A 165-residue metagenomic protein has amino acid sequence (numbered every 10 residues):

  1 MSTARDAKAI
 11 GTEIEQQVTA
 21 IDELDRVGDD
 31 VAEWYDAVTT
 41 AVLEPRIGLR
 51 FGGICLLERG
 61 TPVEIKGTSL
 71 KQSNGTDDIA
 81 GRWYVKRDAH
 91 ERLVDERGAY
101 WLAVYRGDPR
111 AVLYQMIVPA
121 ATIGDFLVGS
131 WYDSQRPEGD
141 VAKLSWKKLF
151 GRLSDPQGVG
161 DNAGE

Functional and structural regions predicted by a protein language model:
M1-E165: Nucleic-acid endonuclease domains
